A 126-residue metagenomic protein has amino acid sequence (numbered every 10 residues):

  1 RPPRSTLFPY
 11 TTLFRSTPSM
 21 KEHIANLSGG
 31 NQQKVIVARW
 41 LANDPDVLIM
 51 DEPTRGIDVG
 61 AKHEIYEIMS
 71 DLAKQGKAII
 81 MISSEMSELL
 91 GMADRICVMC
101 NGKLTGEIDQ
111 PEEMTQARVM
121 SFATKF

Functional and structural regions predicted by a protein language model:
R1-T12: Single conserved hydrophobic/aromatic residue that forms the stacking wall/gate of nucleotide- or nucleobase-binding
T11-F126: Glycine-rich phosphate-binding loops of nucleotide-dependent enzymes
